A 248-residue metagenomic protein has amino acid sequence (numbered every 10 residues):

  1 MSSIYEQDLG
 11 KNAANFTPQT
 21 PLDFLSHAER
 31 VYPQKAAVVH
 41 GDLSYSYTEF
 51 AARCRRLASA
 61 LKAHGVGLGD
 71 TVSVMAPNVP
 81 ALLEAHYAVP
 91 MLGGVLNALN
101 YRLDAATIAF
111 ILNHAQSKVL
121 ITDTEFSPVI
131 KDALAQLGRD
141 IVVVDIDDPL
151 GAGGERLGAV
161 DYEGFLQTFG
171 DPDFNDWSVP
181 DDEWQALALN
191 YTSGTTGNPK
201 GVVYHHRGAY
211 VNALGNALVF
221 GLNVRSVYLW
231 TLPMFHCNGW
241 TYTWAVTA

Functional and structural regions predicted by a protein language model:
M1-P18: Flexible, non-catalytic linker and terminal segments flanking ANL/adenylate-forming cores
F16, L22, S26, Q34-V79 (+3 more regions): Conserved AMP-binding/adenylate-forming core of the ANL superfamily
F24, A63-H64, M91-T168: Structural core segment of the AMP-binding/adenylate-forming
P33, V144-D145, A159, Q167-Y191 (+2 more regions): Conserved pre-ATP/AMP-binding loop-to-beta segment of ANL
S46-T48, L187-V211: Conserved AMP-binding A3 loop
D70-T71, P77-N97, Y101, A105 (+3 more regions): A short helix-loop-beta submotif of the ANL/AMP-binding
V72, V89, L120, A186 (+3 more regions): Conserved S/T- and glycine-rich ATP-binding loop of Class I adenylate-forming
Y210-V227, F235-A248: Conserved AMP-binding/adenylation subdomain of ANL enzymes
